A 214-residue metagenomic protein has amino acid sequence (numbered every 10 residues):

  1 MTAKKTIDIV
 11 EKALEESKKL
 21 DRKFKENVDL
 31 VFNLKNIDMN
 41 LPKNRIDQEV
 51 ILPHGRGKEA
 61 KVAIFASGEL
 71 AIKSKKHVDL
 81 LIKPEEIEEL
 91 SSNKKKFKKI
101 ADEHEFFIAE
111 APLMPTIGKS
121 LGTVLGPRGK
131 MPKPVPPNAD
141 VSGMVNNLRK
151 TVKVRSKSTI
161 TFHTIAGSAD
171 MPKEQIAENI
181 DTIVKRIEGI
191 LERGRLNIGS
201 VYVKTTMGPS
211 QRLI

Functional and structural regions predicted by a protein language model:
M1-D8, R212-I214: Intrinsically disordered, compositionally biased charged tails
V10-L14: Charge-dense, extended regions
K18-I72, E89, N93-K94: Translation machinery proteins
K23-V28, I190-Y202: Flexible, glycine/charged-enriched surface loops at secondary-structure junctions
A66, A166-S168, T205-M207: Flexible glycine-/small-residue-rich
S74, G126, V203: Residue-level signature of catalytic and energy-coupling elements of molecular machines, predominantly ATP/GTP-dependent
P84-A177, D181, K185: Long, charge-patterned amphipathic alpha-helical coiled-coil/hairpin "stalk" segments used as oligomerization
Y202-I214: C-terminal edge-of-domain segments
